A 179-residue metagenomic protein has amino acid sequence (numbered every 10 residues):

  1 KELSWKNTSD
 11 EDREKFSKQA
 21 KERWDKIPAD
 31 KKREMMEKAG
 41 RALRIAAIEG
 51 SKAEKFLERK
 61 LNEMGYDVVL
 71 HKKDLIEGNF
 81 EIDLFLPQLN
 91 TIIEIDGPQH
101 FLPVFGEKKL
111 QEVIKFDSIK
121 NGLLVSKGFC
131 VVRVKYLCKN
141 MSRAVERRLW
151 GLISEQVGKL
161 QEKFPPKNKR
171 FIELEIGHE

Functional and structural regions predicted by a protein language model:
N7-E179: Nucleic-acid endo/exonuclease domains
